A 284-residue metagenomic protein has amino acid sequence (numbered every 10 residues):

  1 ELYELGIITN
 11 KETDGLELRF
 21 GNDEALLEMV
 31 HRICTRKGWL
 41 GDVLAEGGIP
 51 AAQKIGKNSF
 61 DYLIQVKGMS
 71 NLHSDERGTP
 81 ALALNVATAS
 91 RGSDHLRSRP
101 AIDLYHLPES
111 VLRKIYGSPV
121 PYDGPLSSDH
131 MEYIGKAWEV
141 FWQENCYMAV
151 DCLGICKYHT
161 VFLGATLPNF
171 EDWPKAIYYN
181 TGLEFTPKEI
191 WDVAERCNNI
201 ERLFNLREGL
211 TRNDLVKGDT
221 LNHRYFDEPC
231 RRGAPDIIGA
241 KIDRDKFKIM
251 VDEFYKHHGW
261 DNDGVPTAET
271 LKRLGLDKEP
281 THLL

Functional and structural regions predicted by a protein language model:
E1-L284: Extended C-terminal regions of large enzymes
